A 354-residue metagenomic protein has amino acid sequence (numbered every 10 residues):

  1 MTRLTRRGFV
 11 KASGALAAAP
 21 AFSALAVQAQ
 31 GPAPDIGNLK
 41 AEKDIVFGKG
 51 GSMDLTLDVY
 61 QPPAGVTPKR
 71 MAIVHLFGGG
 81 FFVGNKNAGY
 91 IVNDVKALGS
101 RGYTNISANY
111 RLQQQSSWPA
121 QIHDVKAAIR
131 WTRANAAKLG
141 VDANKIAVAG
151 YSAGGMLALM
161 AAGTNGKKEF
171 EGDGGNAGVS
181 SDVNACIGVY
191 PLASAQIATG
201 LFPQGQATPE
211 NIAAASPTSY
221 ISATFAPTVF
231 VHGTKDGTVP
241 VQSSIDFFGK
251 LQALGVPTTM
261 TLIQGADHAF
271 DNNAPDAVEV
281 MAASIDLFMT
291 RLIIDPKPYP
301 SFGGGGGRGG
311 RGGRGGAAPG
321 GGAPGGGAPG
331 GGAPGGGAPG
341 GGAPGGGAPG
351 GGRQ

Functional and structural regions predicted by a protein language model:
M1-A17: N-terminal secretory signal peptides and thylakoid transit peptides that target proteins across membranes
Q28-A33, K297-Q354: Disordered, low-complexity segments in secreted/periplasmic proteins that are enriched in proline
G31-V66: N-terminal cap/lid segment of alpha/beta-hydrolase-fold proteins
P34, K167, G175, N184-Y220 (+1 more regions): Mobile cap/lid helix-loop segments that gate and shape the active-site cleft of serine hydrolases
N87-I106: Short amphipathic alpha-helix adjacent to the substrate-entry channel of hydrolases
A127-T199: Primarily recognizes the serine-hydrolase "nucleophile elbow" in alpha/beta-hydrolase and SGNH/GDSL folds
F230-H232, D236: Short beta-strand/loop motif that positions the catalytic acidic residue of the alpha/beta-hydrolase fold
I245-G310: C-terminal catalytic histidine-bearing segment of alpha/beta-hydrolase fold enzymes
